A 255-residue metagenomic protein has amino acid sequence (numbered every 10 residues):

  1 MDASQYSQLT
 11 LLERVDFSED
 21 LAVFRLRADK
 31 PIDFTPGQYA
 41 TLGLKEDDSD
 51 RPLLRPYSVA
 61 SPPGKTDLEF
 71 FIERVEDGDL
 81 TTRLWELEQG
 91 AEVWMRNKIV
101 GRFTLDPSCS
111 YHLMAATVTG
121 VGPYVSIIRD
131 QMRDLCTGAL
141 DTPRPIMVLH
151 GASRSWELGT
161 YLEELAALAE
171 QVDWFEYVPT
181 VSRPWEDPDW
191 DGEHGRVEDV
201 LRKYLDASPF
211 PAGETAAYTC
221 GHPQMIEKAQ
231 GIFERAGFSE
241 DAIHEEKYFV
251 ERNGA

Functional and structural regions predicted by a protein language model:
D2-Q89, S153, S182: Ferredoxin-reductase
D2-S7, M147-A255: Reductase modules of NAD(P)H-dependent flavoproteins
K98-S108: A short, basic/flexible loop-to-alpha-helix module at the beginning of a structural domain
D106-Y111, F210-G213: Short helix-loop-beta connector
H112-A115, Y218: Conserved beta-strand elements of the Class I
T117-V121: Ser/Thr-glycine-rich phosphate-binding loops at phosphate-binding pockets of nucleotides, nucleotide cofactors
P123-C136: Histidine-anchored nucleotide/phosphate-binding helix
